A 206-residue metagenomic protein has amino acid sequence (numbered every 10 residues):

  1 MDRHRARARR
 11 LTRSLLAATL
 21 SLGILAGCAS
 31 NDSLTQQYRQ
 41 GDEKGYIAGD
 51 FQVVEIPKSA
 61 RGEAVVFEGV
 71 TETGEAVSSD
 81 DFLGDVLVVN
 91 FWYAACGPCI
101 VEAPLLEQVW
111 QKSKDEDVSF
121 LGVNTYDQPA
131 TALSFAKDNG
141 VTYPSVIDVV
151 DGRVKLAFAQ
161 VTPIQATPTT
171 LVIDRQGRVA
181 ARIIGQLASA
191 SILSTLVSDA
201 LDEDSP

Functional and structural regions predicted by a protein language model:
M1-V66, S205-P206: N-terminal targeting signals for export/organelle localization
P57-L87: A short beta-strand-turn-helix
G62-A64, F82-G84, D115-V118, A130 (+2 more regions): Extracytoplasmic
V77-I100, L106, F120: Short active-site neighborhood of thiol/selenol oxidoreductases, capturing the structured segment around
F91-Y93, V123-Y126, D148-V149, G185-Q186: Active-site-proximal beta-strand/loop segments in catalytic clefts of secreted hydrolases
I100-G140, V150-F158: Structural microenvironment flanking redox-active thiols in thiol-disulfide oxidoreductases
K137-V141, V149-S205: Thiol/disulfide oxidoreductase modules built on the thioredoxin-like
